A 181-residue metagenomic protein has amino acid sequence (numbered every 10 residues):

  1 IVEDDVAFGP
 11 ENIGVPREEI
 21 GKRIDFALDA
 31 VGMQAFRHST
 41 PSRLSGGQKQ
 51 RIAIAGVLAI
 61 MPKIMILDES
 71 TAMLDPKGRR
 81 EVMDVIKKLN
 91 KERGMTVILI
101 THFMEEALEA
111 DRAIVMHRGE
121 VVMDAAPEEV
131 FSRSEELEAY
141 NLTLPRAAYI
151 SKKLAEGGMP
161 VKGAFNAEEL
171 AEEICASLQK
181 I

Functional and structural regions predicted by a protein language model:
E11, E18-F36: Conserved ABC ATPase "signature" region
T40-L44, Q48: Conserved ABC ATPase signature
M61: Conserved catalytic motifs of ABC-family nucleotide-binding domains
M65-D68: Catalytic Walker B motif of ABC-type/P-loop ATPase nucleotide-binding domains
P76-G78: Helix N-cap at the start of a conserved alpha-helix in ABC-type nucleotide-binding domains
L137-I181: ABC ATPase nucleotide-binding domains
